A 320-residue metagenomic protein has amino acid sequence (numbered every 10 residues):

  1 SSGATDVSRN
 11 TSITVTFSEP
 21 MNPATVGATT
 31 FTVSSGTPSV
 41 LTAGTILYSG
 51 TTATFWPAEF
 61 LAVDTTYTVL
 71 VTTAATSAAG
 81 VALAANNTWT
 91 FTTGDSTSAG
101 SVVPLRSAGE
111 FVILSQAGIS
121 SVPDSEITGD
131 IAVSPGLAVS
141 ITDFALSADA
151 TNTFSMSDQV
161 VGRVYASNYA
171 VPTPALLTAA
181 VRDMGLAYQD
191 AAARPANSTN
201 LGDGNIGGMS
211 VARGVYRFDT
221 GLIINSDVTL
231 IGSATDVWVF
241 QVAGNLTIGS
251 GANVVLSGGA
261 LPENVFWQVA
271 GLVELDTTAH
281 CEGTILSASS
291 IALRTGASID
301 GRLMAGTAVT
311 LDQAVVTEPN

Functional and structural regions predicted by a protein language model:
S1-D6, T30, T37-S39, V63 (+1 more regions): Acidic, Ser/Thr/Gly/Pro-rich low-complexity segments and short DxT(G/T)-type signature motifs
S2-E19, I113, E126-I127: Extracellular/luminal Pro/Thr/Ser-rich low-complexity repeat and linker "mucin-like" segments that act as
D6-R9, P23-V26, S120-P123, S140-T142: Short, solvent-exposed loop/turn elements at domain surfaces
R9-I46, T76, T88: Short, surface-exposed alpha-helix to beta-strand junction/turn motifs within ectodomains of secreted and cell-envelope
T51-F55, N87-W89: Short strand-edge motifs at loop-to-beta-strand transitions and within beta-strands of extracellular beta-rich domains
E59-T65: Surface-exposed, short loops/turns at beta-strand junctions within beta-sandwich domains
T66-V69, Y216: A short tyrosine-centered beta-strand micro-motif
D95-N320: Solvent-exposed adhesion/ligand-recognition segments of exported proteins
